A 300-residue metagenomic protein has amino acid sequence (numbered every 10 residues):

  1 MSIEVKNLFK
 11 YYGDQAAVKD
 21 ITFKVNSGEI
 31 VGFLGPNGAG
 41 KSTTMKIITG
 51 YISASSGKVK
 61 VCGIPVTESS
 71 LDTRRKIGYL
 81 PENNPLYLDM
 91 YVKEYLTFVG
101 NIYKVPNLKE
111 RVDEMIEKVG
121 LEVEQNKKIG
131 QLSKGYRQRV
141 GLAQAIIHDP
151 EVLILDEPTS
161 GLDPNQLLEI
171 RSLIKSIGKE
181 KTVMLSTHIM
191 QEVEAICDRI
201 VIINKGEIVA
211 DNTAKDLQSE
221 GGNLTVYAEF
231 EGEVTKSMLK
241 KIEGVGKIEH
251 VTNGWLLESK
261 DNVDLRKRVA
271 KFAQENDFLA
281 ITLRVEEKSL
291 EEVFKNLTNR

Functional and structural regions predicted by a protein language model:
M1-I3, N299-R300: Short, Lys/Arg-enriched, disordered terminal segments
S2-V5, K10-N204, A210: ABC transporter nucleotide-binding domains
S27, K104, V123, F230-G232 (+2 more regions): Non-catalytic surface loops within mature trypsin-like serine protease
F98, E114, S237, K271 (+1 more regions): Surface-exposed charge patches
M115, Q131, G254-W255, K288: Positions that flank functional sites
E169-K260: ABC transporter nucleotide-binding domain
D261-R300: C-terminal coupling/interaction segments
